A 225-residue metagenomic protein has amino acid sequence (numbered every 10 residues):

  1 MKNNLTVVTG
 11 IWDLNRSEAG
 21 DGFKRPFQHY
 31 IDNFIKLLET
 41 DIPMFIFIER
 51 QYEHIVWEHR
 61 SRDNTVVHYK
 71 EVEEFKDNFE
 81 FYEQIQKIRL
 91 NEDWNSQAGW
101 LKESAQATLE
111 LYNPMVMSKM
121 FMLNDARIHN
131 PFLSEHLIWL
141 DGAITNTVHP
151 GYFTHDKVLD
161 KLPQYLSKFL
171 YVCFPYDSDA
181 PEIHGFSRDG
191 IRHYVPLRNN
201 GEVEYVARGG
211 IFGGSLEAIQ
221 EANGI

Functional and structural regions predicted by a protein language model:
M1-A107, S118, D125-L133: N-terminal anchoring/stem segment of glycosyltransferases
N4, D41, M120, L137-W139 (+1 more regions): Extracellular structured ligand-interaction cores
E49, L109-E110, K161, S215: Alpha-helix initiation/capping motif
H54, L111-V116, A218-I225: Charged, low-complexity, helix-prone segments enriched in Lys/Glu/Asp/Gln
L111-Y171: GT-A fold catalytic core of metal-dependent nucleotide-sugar glycosyltransferases, centered on the diacidic
I144-I225: Conserved catalytic core of nucleotide-sugar-dependent glycosyltransferases
